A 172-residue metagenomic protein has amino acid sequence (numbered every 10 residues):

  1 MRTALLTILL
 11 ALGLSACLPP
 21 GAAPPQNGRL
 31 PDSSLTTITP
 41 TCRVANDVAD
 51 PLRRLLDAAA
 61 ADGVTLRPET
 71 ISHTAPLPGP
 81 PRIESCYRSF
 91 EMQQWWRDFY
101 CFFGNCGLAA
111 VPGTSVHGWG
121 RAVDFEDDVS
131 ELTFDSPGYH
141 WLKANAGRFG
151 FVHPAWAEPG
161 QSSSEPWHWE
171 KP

Functional and structural regions predicted by a protein language model:
M1-A4: Positively charged n-region of N-terminal signal peptides that target proteins for export
L6-S15: Bacterial N-terminal signal peptides
P19-P20, G107-P172: Catalytic cores and adjacent binding grooves of peptidoglycan-active enzymes
D32-S85: Active-site acidic/histidine clusters and adjacent loop/turn architecture that either coordinate catalytic ions
V48-L55, M92-W96, G138-W141: Stable alpha-helical elements in mature extracytoplasmic
L56, E69-S72, I83-R88, P112 (+2 more regions): Active-site-proximal beta-strand/loop segments in catalytic clefts of secreted hydrolases
D57-V64, D98-F102, G147: Sec-exported extracytoplasmic/periplasmic mature domains
E91-C106: Charged, often glycine-rich, active-site loop that binds/positions anionic groups
